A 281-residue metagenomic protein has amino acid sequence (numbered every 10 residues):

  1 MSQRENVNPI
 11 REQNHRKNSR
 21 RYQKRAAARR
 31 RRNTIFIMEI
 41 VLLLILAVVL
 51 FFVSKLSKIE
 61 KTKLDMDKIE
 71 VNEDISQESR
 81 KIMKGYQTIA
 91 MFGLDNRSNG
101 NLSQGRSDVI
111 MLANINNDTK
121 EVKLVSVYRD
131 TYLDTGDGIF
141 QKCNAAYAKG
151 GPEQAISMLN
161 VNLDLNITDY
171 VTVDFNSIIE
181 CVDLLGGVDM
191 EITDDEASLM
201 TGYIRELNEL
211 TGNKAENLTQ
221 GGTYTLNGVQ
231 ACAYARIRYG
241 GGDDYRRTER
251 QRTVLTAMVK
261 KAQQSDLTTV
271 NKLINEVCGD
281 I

Functional and structural regions predicted by a protein language model:
Q3-P9, R21-K120: Entry/capping segment at the start of metal-dependent catalytic domains with acidic active-site entry clusters
K84-Q87, Q104-I110, T119-V127, G138 (+6 more regions): Extracytoplasmic
R97-S103, E121-L124, L133-G136, D244: Short, solvent-exposed loop/turn elements at domain surfaces
S98-N101, Q141-K149, D164-D169, I237-R246 (+2 more regions): Second-shell loop/turn segments in exported
S103-S107, D137, A146-E153, T172-N176 (+3 more regions): Soluble non-cytosolic domains of exported or imported proteins
K123-G150, I204-R205: Flexible, solvent-exposed short loops/turns enriched in glycine
Q141, A145, E153, S157-V161 (+6 more regions): Solvent-exposed, polar/charged alpha-helical surfaces in well-ordered, non-transmembrane soluble domains, broadly
D183-V270: Flexible, polar/acidic helix-loop-strand segments at domain edges
